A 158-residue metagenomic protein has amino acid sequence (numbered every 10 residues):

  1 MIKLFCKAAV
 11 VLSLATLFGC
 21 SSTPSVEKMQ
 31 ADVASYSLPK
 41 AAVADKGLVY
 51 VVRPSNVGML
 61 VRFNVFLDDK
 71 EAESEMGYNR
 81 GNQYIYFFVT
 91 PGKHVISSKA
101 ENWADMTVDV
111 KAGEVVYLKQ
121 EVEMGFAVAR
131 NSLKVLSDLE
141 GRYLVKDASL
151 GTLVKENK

Functional and structural regions predicted by a protein language model:
M1-S22: Sec-dependent bacterial lipoprotein signal peptides
C20-K158: Short loop/turn and low-complexity linker motifs enriched in small/turn-promoting residues
